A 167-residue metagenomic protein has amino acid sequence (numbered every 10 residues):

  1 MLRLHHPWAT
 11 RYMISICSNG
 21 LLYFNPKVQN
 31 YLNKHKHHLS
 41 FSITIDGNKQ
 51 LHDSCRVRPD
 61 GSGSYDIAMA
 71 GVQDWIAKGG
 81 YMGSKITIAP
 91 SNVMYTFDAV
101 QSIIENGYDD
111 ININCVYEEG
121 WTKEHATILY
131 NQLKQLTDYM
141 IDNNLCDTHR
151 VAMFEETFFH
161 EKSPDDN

Functional and structural regions predicted by a protein language model:
M1-E118: Radical SAM/AdoMet-radical enzyme domain recognition
T122-N167: A C-terminal junction/extension of Radical SAM enzymes
